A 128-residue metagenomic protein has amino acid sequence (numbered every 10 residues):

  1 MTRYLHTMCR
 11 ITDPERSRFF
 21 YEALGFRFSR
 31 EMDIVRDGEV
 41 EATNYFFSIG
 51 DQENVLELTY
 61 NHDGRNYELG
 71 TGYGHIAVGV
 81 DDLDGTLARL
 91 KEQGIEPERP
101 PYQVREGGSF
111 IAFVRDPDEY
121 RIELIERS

Functional and structural regions predicted by a protein language model:
M1-R18, R27-R30, Y73-V78, I125-S128: N-terminal beta-strand motif that seeds the catalytic metal site of vicinal oxygen chelate
M8-E53: Core segments of cupin and vicinal oxygen chelate
F20, L83-R89: Short amphipathic alpha-helices within nucleic acid-binding modules
E31-I34, V78, L87-S128: Vicinal oxygen chelate
E41-T43, G72, G108: Exposed loop/turn and edge beta-strand positions of beta-sandwich/beta-sheet ligand-binding modules
G50-N54, D63-R65, L83-G85: Short, charged/polar surface micro-motifs in flexible loops or helix N-caps
